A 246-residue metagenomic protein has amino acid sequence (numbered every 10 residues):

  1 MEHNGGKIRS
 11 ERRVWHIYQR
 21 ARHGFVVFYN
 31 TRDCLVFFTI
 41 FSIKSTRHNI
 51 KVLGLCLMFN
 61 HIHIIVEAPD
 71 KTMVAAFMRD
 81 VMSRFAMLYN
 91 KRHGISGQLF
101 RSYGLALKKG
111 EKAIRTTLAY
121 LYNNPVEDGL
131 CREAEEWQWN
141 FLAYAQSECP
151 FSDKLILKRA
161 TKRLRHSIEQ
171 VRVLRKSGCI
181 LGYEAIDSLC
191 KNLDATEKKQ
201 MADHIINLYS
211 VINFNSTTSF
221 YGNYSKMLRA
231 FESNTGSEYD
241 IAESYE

Functional and structural regions predicted by a protein language model:
M1-G54, A68-E246: Short Pro-Cys-Gly-centered "Cys-loop" motif that presents a nucleophilic cysteine in a tight turn
H61-P69: Short beta-strand->loop micro-motif that forms the acidic, two-metal-ion catalytic signature in nucleotide-processing
